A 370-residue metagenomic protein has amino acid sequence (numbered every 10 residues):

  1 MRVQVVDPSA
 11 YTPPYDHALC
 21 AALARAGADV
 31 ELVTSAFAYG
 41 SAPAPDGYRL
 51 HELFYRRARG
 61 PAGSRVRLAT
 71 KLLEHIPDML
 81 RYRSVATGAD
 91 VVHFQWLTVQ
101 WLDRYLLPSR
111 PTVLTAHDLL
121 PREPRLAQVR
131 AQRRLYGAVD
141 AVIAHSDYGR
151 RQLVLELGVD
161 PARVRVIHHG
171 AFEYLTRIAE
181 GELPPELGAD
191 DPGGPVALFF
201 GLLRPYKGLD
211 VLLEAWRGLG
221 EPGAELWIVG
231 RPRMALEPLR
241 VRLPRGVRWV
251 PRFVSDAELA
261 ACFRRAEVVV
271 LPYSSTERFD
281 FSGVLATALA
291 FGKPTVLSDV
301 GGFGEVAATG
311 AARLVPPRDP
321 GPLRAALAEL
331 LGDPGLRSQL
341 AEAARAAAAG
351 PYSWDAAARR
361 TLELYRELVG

Functional and structural regions predicted by a protein language model:
V6-H17, A21-E74, Q100-L102, G149 (+1 more regions): N-terminal strand-loop element at the rim of the active site of nucleotide-sugar-dependent glycosyltransferases
T12-P14, E74-R83, V91-S109, P121 (+1 more regions): An aromatic- and histidine-rich active-site surface loop
G137-I178: Donor nucleotide-sugar binding/catalytic pocket of nucleotide-sugar-dependent glycosyltransferases
A189-K207, L213-R217, L226-W227: Conserved donor-binding/catalytic core segment of Leloir-type glycosyltransferases
E237-A260, V268: Nucleotide-activated donor-binding/catalytic signature segment of Leloir-type glycosyltransferases, i.e., the conserved
F263-F279, K293: Acidic donor-binding loop of glycosyltransferase active sites
T309, R313-G321, E329-G335: Conserved acidic donor-binding segment of nucleotide-sugar-dependent glycosyltransferases
E329, L336-P351, R360: A short, well-ordered alpha-helix in the C-terminal region of glycosyltransferases
